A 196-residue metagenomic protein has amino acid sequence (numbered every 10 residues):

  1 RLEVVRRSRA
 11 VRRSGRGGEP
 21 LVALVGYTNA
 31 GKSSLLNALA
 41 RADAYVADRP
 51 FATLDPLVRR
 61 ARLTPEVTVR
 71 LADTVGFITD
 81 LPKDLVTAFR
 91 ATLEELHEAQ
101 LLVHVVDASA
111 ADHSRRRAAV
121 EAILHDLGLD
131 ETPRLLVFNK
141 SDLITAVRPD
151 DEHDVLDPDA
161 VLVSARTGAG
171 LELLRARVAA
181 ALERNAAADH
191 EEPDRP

Functional and structural regions predicted by a protein language model:
R1-R41, A52, P56, A111-R115 (+1 more regions): C-terminal-of-GTPase-core extension/linker across diverse P-loop GTPases
T28, S34-R60, T64-R90, D107-S109: Switch II (G3) loop of P-loop NTPases
E66-R70, Q100-L101, T132-L135: Loop/turn-to-beta-strand initiation segments
L71, V103-V105, K140: Short beta-strand segments at enzyme active-site cores
A72, E98-L102, D154-P158: Short acidic (Asp/Glu) and glycine-rich catalytic loops that position anionic groups and cofactors
L85-A110, A122, D126, S164: Inter-motif core of Ras-like GTPase G domains
